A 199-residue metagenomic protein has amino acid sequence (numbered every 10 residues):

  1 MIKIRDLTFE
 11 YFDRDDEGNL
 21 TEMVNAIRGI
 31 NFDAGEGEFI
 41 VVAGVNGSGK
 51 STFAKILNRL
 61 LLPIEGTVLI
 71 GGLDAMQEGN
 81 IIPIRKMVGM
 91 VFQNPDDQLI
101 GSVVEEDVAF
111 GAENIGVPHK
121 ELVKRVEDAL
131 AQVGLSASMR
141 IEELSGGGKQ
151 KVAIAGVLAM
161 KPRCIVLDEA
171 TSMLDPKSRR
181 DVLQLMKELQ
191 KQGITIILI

Functional and structural regions predicted by a protein language model:
A43-V45: The feature captures the beta-strand-to-loop junction immediately N-terminal to the Walker
N58: Helix-to-loop junction immediately C-terminal to a conserved catalytic motif
G66-Q77, I84: Conserved ABC transporter NBD signature motif
R140-G148: Conserved ABC ATPase signature
K161: Conserved catalytic motifs of ABC-family nucleotide-binding domains
I165-D168: Catalytic Walker B motif of ABC-type/P-loop ATPase nucleotide-binding domains
P176-S178: Helix N-cap at the start of a conserved alpha-helix in ABC-type nucleotide-binding domains
